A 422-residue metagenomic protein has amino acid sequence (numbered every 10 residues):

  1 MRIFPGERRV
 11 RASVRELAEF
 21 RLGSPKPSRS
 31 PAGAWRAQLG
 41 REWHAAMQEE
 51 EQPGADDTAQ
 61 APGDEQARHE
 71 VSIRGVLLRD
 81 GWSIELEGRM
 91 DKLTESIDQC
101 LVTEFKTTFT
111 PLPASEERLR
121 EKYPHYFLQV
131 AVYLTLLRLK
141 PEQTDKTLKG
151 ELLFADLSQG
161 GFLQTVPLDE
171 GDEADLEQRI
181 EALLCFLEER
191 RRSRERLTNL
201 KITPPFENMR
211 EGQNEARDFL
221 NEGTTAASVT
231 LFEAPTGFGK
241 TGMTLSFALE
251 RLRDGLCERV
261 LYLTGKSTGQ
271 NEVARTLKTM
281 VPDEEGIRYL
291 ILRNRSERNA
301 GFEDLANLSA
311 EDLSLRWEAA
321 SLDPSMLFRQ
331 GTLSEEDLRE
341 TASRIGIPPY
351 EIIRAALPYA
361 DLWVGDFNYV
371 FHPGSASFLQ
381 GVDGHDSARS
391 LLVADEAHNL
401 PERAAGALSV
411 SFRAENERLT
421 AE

Functional and structural regions predicted by a protein language model:
M1-D98: Metal-dependent nuclease catalytic cores that hydrolyze phosphodiester bonds in DNA/RNA, characterized by
G75-L176: Mg2+/Mn2+-dependent nuclease catalytic core
Q129-V132, F247, E272-M280, L400-R403 (+1 more regions): Alpha-helical scaffold elements adjacent to nucleotide-binding pockets in ATP/GTP-utilizing enzyme cores
S193-E233: Conserved pre-motif I regulatory segment
T203, L256-W363, N368-F371: A substrate-engagement module of RecA-like helicase motors
T225-F247, R259: Walker A/P-loop
T241-L256, T276-T279: Walker A/P-loop NTP-binding motif
I345-L362, F367-E422: Signature of the SF2 helicase/ATPase Hel1-core->accessory helical subdomain module
